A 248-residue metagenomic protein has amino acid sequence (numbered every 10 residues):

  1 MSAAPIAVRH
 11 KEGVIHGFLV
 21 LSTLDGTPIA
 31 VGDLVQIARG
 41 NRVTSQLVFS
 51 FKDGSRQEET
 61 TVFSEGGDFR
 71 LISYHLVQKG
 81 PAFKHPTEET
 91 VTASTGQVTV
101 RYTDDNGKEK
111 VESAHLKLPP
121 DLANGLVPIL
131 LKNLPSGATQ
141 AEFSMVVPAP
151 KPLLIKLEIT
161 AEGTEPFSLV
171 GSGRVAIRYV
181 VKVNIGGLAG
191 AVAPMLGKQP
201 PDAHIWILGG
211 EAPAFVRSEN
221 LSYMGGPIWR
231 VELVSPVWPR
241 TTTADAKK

Functional and structural regions predicted by a protein language model:
M1-T95, Q140-K248: Acidic, serine/threonine-rich low-complexity disordered tracts
V98-F143: Surface-exposed beta-loop interaction hotspot
